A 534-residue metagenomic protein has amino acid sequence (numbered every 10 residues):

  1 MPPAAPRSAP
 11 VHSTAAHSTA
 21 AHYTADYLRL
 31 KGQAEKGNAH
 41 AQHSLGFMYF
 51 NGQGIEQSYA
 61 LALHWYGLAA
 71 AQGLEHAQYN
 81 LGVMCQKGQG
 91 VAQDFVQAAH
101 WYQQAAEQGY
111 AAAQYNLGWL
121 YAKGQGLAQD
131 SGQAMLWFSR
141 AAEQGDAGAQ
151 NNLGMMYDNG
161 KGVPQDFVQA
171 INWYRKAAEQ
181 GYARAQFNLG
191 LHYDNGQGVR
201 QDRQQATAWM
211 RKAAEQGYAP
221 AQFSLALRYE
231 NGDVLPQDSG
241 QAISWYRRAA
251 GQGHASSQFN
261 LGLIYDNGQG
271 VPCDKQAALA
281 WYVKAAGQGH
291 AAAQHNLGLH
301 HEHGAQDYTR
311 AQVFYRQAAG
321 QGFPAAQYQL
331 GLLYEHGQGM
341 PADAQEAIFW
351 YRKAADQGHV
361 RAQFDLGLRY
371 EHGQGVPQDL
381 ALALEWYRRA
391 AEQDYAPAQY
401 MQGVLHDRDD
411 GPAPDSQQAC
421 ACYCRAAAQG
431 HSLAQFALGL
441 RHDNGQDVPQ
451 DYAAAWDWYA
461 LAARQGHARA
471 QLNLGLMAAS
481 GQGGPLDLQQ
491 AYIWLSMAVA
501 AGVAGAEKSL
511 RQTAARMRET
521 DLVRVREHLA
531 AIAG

Functional and structural regions predicted by a protein language model:
P2-A4, A504-G534: Terminal, low-structured helical/coil segments at or just beyond the last alpha-helical repeat
P2-N51: N-terminal segments that cap or nucleate solenoid repeat domains
H22, E35-N38, N51-Q53, S58 (+38 more regions): Short helix-capping/linker turns of helical repeat alpha-solenoids
S44-N51, N80-K87, N116-K123, N152-N159 (+11 more regions): Hydrophobic face of amphipathic alpha-helices that form TPR/SEL1-like repeat modules and related alpha-solenoid
G439, G475, L486-L488, W494-L495: Predominantly extracellular beta-rich ligand-binding scaffolds that present long acidic/polar faces for carbohydrate
